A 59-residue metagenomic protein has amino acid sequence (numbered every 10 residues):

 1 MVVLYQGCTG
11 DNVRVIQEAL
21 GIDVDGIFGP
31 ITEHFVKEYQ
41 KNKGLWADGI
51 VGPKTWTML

Functional and structural regions predicted by a protein language model:
M1, M58-L59: Intrinsically disordered, low-complexity Ser/Thr-rich linker and spacer segments in cell-wall-related proteins
M1-I27: Acidic, Ser/Thr/Pro/Gly-enriched interdomain connector segments
C8, N12, W46-D48, W56: Catalytic phosphate/metal-binding cores of nucleic-acid and nucleotide-processing enzymes, i.e., regions that mediate
G21, N42-L45: Short capping motifs at secondary-structure boundaries
E33-H34, W56: Short, well-ordered surface patches within globular domains
V36-Y39: Conserved hydrophobic/aromatic packing and binding residues within compact polymer-binding modules
